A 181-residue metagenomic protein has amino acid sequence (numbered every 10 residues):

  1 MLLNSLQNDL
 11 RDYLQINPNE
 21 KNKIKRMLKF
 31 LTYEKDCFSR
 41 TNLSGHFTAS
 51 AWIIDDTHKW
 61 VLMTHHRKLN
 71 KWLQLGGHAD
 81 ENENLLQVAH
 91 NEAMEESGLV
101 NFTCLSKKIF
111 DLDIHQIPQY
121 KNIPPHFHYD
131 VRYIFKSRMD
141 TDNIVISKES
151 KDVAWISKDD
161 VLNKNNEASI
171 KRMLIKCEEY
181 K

Functional and structural regions predicted by a protein language model:
M1: ATP/Mg2+ or Mg2+-diphosphate-binding catalytic cores that bind nucleotide phosphates or diphosphates via glycine-rich
N4-L14: Generic N-terminal amphipathic, Lys/Arg-enriched alpha-helix
D12-S50: Acidic, metal-coordinating catalytic segment for phosphate/diphosphate chemistry, firing primarily on the Nudix
S39-Q74: N-terminal strand-loop-strand
D80-S169: Unchanged
N165-K181: Charged phosphate-binding loop/patch that engages nucleotide di/tri-phosphates or the phosphate backbone of nucleic
